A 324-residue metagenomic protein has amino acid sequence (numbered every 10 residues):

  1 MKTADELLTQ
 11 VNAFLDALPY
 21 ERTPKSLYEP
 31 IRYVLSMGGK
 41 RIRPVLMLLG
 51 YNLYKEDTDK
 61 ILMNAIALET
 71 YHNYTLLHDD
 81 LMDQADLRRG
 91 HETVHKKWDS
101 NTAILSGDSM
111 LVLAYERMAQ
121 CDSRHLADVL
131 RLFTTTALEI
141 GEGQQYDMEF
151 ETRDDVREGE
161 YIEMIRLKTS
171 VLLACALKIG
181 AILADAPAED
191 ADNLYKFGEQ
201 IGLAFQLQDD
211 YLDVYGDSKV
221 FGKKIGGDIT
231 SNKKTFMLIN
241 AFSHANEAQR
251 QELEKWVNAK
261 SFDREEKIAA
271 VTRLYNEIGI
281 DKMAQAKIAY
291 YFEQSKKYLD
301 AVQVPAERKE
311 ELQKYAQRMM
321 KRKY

Functional and structural regions predicted by a protein language model:
M1-Y324: All-alpha prenyltransferase/terpene-synthase fold signal
